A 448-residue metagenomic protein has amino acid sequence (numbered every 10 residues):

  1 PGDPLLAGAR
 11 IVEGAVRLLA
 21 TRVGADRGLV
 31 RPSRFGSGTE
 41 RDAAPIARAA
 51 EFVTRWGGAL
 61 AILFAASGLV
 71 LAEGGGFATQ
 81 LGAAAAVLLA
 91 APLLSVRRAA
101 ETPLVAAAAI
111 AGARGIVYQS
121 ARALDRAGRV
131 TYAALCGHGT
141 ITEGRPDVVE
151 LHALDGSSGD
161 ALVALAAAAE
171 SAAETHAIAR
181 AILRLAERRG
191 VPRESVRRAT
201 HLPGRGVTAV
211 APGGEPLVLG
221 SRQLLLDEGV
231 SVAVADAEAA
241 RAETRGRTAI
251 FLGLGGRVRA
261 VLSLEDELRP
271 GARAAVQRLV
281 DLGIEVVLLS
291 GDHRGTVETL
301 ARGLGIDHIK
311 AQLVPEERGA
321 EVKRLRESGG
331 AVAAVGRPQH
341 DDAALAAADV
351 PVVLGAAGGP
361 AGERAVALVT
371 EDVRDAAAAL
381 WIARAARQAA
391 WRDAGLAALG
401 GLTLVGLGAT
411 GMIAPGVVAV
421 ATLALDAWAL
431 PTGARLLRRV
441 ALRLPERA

Functional and structural regions predicted by a protein language model:
P1-R48, V210, V261, E371: Cytosolic catalytic regions of P-type ion-transporting ATPases
L5, A20, P32, A50 (+18 more regions): Residue-level signature of catalytic and energy-coupling elements of molecular machines, predominantly ATP/GTP-dependent
T39-A44, H152-G204, L226-A239: ATP-binding catalytic core of ATPases
E40-G137, E143, L279, A301 (+3 more regions): Hydrophobic alpha-helical transmembrane segments
T131-A134, V218, A260, A333: Conserved beta-strand elements of the Class I
V210, G214, T248, L254-R392 (+1 more regions): Conserved ATP-binding TGD loop and adjacent catalytic N/P-domain core of P-type ATPases
